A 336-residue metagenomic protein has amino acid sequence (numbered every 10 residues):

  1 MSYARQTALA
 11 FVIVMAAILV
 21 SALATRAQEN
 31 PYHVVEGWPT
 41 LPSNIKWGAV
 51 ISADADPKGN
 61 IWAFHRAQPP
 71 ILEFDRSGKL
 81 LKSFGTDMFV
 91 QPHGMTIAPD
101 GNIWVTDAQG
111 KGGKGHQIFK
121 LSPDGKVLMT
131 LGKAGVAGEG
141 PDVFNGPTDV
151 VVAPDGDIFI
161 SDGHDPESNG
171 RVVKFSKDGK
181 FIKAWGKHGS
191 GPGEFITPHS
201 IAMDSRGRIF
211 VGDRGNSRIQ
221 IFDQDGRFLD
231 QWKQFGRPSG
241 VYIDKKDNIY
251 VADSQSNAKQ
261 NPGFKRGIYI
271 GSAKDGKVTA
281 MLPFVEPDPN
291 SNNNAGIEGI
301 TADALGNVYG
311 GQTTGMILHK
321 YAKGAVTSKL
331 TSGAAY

Functional and structural regions predicted by a protein language model:
M1-Q6: N-terminal secretory signal peptides that target proteins for export/translocation
A10-A22: Bacterial N-terminal signal peptides
L23-Y336: Eukaryotic scaffold repeat domains enriched in small/polar residues
